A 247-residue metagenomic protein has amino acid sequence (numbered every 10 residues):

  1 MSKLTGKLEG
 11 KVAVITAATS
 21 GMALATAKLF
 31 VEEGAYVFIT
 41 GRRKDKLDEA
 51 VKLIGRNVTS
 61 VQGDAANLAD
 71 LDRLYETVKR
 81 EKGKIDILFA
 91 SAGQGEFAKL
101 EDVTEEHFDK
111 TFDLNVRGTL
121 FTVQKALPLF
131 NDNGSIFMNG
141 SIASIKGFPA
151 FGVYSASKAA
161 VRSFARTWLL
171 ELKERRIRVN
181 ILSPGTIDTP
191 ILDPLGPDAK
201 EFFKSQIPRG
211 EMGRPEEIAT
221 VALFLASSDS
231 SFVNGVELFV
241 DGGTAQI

Functional and structural regions predicted by a protein language model:
T19-S20: Conserved glycine-rich cofactor-binding loop
K99-L100, T104-F112, L192, F203: Substrate-binding pocket helix/loop in short-chain dehydrogenase/reductase
L100-E101, N133, K146-G152, E174 (+2 more regions): Active-site loop immediately N-terminal to the catalytic Tyr-X3-Lys motif of short-chain dehydrogenase/reductase
V123, S157, A165: Active-site helix of classical SDR
P128, L169-E174, S231: Alpha-helical segment proximal to the catalytic Tyr-Lys
L129, E211-V240, A245-Q246: C-terminal substrate-recognition "lid" of short-chain dehydrogenase/reductases
S141: Residue(s) in the substrate-gating loop at a strand-loop-helix junction that position the organic substrate next
